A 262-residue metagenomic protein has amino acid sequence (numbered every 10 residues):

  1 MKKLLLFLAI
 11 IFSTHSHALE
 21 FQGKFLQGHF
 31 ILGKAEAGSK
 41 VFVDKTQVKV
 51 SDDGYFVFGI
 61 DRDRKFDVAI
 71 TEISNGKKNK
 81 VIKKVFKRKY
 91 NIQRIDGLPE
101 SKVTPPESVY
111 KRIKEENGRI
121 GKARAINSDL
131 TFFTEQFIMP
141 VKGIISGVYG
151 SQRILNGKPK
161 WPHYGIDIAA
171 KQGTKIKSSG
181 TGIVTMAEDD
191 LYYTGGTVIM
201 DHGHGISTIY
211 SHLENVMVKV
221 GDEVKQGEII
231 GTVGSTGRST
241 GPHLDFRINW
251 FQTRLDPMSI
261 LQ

Functional and structural regions predicted by a protein language model:
L4-H15, I70: Sec-dependent N-terminal signal peptides
A18-K89: Cationic-aromatic interfacial patches
I82-T194: Surface-exposed, glycine-biased beta-strand/turn segments
V148, A187, V216, V233-T236: Residue-level recognition of beta-strand microenvironments
I168, T197-V198, K225-G237: Short hydrophobic beta/alpha edge segments that flank linear recognition/processing sites
A169, K175-S179, Y210-S211, G221-V224 (+2 more regions): Small beta-strand-rich domains/subdomains or short beta-sheet motifs embedded in larger alpha/beta proteins
K175-M186, V218-T232: Short, well-structured beta-strand-loop connectors
S179-E214, P242-R247: Zn2+-dependent peptidoglycan hydrolase active-site motif and core
